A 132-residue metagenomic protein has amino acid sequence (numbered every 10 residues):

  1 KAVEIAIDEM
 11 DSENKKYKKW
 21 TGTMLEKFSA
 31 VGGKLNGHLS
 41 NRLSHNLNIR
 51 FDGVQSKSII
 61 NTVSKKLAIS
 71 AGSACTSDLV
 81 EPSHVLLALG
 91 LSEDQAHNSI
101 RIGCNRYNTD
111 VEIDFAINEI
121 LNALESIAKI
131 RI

Functional and structural regions predicted by a protein language model:
K1-I5, T23, T62, H84 (+2 more regions): Alpha-helical scaffold segments in soluble metabolic enzymes
A2-L25, G32-L43: Structural signature of PLP-dependent enzymes
V3, M24, F51-G53, C75 (+1 more regions): Glycine-rich beta-alpha junction loops
I5, K27, Q55, I59 (+2 more regions): Localized chelating/binding microdomains that coordinate divalent metal ions or stabilize phosphate-bearing
A6, M10-T21, S56, D78 (+1 more regions): Generic structural signal for well-ordered, non-membrane alpha-helical segments in soluble metabolic enzymes
F28-S29, V63: Hydrophobic C-terminal alpha-helix "anchor/cap" residues
L47-I100: Conserved C-terminal alpha-helix-loop-beta "cap" of PLP-dependent enzymes that closes/shapes the active-site mouth
P82-I132: PLP-dependent enzyme catalytic core of the Aspartate aminotransferase-like
